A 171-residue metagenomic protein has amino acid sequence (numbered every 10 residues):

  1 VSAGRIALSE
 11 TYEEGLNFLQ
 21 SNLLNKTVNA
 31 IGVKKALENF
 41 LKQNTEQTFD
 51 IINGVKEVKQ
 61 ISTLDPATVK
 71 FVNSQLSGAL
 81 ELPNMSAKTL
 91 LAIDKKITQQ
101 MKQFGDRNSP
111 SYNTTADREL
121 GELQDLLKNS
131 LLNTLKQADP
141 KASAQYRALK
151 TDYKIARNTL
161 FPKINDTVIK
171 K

Functional and structural regions predicted by a protein language model:
V1-L149: Intrinsically disordered, low-complexity intracellular terminal segments
T167: Catalytic and substrate-binding clefts that recognize carbohydrates or anionic sugar/phosphate headgroups
K170-K171: Membrane-penetrating hydrophobic segments
